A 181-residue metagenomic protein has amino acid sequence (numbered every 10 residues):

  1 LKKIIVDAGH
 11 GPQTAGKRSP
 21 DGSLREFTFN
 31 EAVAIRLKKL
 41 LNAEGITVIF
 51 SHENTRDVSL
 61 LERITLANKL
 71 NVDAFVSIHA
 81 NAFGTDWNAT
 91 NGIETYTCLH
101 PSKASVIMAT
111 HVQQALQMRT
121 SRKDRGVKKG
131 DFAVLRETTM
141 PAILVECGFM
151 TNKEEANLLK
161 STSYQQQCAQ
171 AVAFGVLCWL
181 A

Functional and structural regions predicted by a protein language model:
K2, L24-A181: Active-site-proximal helix/loop segments of hydrolytic enzymes
K2-S23: Short glycine-rich His-centered loop
